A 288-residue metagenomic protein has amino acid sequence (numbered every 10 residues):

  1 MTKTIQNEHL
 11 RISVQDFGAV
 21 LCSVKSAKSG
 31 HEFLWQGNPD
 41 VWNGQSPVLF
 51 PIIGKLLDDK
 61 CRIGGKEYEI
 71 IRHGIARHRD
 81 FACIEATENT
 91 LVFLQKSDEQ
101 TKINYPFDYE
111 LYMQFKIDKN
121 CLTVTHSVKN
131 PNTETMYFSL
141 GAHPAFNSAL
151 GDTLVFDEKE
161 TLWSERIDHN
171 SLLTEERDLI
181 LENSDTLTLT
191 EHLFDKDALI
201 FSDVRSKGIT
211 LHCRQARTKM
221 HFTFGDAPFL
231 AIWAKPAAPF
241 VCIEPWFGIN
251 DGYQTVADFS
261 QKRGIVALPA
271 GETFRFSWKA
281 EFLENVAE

Functional and structural regions predicted by a protein language model:
M1-E8: Short, Gly/Pro- and small/polar-rich lid/capping loops
R11-E67: Acidic-aromatic substrate-binding/catalytic surfaces of carbohydrate-active enzymes
C61-E69, H126, V266-L283: Short Pro-Gly-centered flexible turn/kink motifs
I70-K119: Extended, loop-rich substrate-binding clefts of extracytoplasmic carbohydrate-active enzymes
E99-F138, A142-F146: Acidic, contiguous internal or C-terminal segments within carbohydrate-active enzymes that form a structured patch used
Y112-Q114, R263-L268: Beta-strand-rich interaction surfaces with strong enrichment in secreted/lumenal proteins
M136-Y137, A145-G225: Active-site/ligand-binding surface loops and adjacent short beta/alpha elements that line catalytic pockets across
Q215-Q254: Glycine-rich active-site loops that engage anionic ligands at enzyme catalytic sites
